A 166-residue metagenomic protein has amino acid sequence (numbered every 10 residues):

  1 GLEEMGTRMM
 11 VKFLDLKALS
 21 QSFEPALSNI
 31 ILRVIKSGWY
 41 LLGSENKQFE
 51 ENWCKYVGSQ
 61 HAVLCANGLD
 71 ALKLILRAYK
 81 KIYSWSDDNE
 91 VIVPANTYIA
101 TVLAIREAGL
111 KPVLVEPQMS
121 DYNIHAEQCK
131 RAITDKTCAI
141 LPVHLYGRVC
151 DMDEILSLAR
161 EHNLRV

Functional and structural regions predicted by a protein language model:
L2-T7, T134: Low-complexity intrinsically disordered segments
M5-W39, S44: N-terminal "arm"/small-domain region of PLP-dependent enzymes with the aminotransferase-like
G6-R8, K17, N29, N46-E51 (+5 more regions): PLP-dependent aminotransferase class I/II
S22, Q48, D70, I99-A100 (+1 more regions): Short alpha-helical
A26, Y56, I75, Q128-A132 (+1 more regions): CheY-like receiver
W39, G43-E90, A104-E107, L114: Phosphate-binding glycine-rich loop
K80-R165: PLP-dependent aminotransferase-like
